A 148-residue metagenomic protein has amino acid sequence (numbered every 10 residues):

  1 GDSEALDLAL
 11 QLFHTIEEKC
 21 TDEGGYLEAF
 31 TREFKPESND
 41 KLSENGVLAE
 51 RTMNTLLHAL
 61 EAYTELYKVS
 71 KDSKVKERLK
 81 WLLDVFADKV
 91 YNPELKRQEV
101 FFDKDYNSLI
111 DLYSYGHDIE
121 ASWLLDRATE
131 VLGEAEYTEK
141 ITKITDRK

Functional and structural regions predicted by a protein language model:
G1-K148: Glycan-recognition and catalytic cores of secretory/periplasmic carbohydrate-active enzymes
